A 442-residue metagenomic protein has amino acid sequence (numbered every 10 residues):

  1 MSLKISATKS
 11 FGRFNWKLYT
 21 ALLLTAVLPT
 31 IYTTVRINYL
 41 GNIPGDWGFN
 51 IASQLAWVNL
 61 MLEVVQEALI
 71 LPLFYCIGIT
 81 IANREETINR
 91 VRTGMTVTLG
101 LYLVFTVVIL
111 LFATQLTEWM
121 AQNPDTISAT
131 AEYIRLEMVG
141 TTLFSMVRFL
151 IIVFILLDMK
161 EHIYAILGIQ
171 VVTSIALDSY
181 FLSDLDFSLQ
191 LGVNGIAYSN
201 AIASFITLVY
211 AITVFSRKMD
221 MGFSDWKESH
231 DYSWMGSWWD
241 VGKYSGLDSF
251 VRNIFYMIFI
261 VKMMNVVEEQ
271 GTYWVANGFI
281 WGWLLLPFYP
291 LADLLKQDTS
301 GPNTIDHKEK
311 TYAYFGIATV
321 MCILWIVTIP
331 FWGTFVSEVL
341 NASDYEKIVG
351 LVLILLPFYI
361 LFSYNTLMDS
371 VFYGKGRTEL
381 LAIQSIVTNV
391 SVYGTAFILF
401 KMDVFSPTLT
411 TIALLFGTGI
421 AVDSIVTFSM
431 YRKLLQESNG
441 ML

Functional and structural regions predicted by a protein language model:
M1-T20, A129, L189-A201, V209-N253 (+1 more regions): Interhelical loop/hinge segments that connect adjacent transmembrane helices in multipass membrane
F14, I37-E63, D125-A131, V193-N194 (+5 more regions): Interfacial/gating helices of multi-pass transporter permease domains
T30-I51, T117-P124, Y180-L191, F250-W283 (+3 more regions): Helix-terminus/linker motif at the lipid-water interface of multi-pass membrane proteins
G41, N50-L103, V147-L156, Y273-P330 (+2 more regions): Small-residue-rich hydrophobic transmembrane alpha-helices
E85, V153-Y180, N194-A197, A201 (+2 more regions): Alpha-helical transmembrane segments of multi-pass membrane transporters/permeases
V104-R135, C322-V349: Short membrane-interface helical motifs at transmembrane helix boundaries in multi-pass membrane transporters
L111, P124-L150, I280-W283, A342-M368: Alpha-helical transmembrane segments of multi-pass membrane proteins
V172-L208, E338, V390-S424, K433-N439: Membrane-interface helix-loop junctions in multi-pass transport and translocation proteins
